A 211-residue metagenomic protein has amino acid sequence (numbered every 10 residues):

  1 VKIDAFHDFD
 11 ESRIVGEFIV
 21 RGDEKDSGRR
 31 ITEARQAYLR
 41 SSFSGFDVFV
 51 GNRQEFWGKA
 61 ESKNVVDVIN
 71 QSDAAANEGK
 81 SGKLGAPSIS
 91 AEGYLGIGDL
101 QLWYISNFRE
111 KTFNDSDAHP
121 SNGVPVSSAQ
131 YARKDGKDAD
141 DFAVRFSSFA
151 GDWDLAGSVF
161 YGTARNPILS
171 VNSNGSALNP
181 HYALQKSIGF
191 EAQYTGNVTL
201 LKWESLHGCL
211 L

Functional and structural regions predicted by a protein language model:
V1, R30-R35, K83-P87, D138-F142 (+2 more regions): Residues that define the transmembrane beta-barrel architecture of outer-membrane proteins
K2-G22, E191-L210: Surface-exposed extracellular loop regions of Gram-negative outer-membrane beta-barrel proteins
F6-A118, G151: Outer membrane beta-barrel
H119-L211: Surface-exposed beta-loop-beta
